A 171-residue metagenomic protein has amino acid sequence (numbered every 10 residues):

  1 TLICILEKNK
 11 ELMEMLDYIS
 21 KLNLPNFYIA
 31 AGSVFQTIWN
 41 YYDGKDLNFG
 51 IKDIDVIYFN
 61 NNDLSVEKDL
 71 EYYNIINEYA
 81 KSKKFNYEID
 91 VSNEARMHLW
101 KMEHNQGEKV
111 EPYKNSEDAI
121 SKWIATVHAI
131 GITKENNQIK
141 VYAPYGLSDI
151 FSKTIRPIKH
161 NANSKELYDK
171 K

Functional and structural regions predicted by a protein language model:
T1-K171: Catalytic cores of the polymerase beta-like nucleotidyltransferase superfamily and closely associated nucleotide
